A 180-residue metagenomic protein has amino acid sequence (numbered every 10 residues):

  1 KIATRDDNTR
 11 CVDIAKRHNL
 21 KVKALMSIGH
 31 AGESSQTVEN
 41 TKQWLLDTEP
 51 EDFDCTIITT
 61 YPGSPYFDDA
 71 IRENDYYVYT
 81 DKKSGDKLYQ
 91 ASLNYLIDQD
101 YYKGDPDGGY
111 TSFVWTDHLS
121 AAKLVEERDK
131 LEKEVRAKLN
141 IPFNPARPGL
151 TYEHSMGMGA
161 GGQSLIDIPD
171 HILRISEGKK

Functional and structural regions predicted by a protein language model:
I2-P65, K87, E134-A146: Conserved C-terminal portion of the radical SAM core fold that forms the substrate/S-adenosylmethionine-binding
P65-I71, D75-K180: Radical SAM enzyme core and accessory elements
